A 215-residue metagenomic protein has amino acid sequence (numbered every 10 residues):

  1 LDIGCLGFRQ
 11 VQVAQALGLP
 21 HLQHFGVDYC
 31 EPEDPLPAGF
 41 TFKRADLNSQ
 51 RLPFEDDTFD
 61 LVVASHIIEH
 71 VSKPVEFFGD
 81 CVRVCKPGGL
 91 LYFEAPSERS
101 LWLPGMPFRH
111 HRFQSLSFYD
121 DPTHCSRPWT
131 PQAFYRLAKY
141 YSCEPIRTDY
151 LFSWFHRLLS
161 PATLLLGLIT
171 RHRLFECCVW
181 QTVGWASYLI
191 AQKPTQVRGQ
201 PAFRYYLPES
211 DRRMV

Functional and structural regions predicted by a protein language model:
L1-G105, L189-A191: Conserved SAM-binding loop
R44, S72-V82, K86, L90-V215: S-adenosyl-L-methionine-dependent methyltransferase catalytic module, highlighting the catalytic core
